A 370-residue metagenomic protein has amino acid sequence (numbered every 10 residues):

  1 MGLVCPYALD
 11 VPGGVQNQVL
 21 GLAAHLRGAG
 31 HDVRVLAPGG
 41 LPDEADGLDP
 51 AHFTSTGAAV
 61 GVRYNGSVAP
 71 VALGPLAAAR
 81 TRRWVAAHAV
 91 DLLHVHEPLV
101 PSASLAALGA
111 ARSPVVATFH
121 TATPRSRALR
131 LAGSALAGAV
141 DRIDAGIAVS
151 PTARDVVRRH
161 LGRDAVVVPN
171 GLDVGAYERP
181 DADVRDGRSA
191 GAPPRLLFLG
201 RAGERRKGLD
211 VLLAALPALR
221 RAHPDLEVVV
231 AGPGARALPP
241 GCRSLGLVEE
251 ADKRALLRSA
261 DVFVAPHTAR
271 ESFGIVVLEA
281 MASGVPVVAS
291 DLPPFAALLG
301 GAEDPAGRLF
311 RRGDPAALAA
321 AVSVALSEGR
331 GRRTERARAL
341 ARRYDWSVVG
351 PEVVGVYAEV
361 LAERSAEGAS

Functional and structural regions predicted by a protein language model:
C5-P12, L20, A24-P75: N-terminal strand-loop element at the rim of the active site of nucleotide-sugar-dependent glycosyltransferases
A29, A182, G331-Y357: A charged, aromatic-enriched C-terminal amphipathic alpha-helix characteristic of glycosyltransferases across folds
G39, T152, G171: Carbohydrate-associated surface elements
T123, A128-G146, R159-H160: Membrane-proximal helix-turn-helix segments that form the acceptor-binding/catalytic region of lipid-linked
R130, D155-R158, L172-A192: Acidic anion/phosphate-binding donor-loop and adjacent secondary structure in glycosyltransferase catalytic cores
D183-K207, L213-P217: Conserved donor-binding/catalytic core segment of Leloir-type glycosyltransferases
P286-A289: Short hydrophobic beta-strand element within catalytic cores of glycosyltransferases and related nucleotide-activated
G300-A316, S323-G329: Conserved acidic donor-binding segment of nucleotide-sugar-dependent glycosyltransferases
